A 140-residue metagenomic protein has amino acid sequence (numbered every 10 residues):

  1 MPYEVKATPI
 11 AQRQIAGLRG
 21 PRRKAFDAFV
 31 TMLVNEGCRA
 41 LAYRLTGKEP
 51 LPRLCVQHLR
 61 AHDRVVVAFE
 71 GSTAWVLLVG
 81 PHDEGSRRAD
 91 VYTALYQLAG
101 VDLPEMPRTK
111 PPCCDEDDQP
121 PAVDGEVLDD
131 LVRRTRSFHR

Functional and structural regions predicted by a protein language model:
M1-V5: Short structural boundary motif marking the start of a folded domain
R13-P21: Surface-exposed, Lys/Arg-rich phosphate-binding patches that contact polyanionic backbones
Q14, A28-F29: A ubiquitous structural signal for well-ordered alpha-helices
G20, T31-N35, P81: Short, intrinsically disordered, mixed-charge
M32-H58: A short, surface-exposed loop/turn module that caps and links secondary-structure elements
C55, L59-R64, A68-R140: Enriched for short, Lys/Arg-rich terminal
